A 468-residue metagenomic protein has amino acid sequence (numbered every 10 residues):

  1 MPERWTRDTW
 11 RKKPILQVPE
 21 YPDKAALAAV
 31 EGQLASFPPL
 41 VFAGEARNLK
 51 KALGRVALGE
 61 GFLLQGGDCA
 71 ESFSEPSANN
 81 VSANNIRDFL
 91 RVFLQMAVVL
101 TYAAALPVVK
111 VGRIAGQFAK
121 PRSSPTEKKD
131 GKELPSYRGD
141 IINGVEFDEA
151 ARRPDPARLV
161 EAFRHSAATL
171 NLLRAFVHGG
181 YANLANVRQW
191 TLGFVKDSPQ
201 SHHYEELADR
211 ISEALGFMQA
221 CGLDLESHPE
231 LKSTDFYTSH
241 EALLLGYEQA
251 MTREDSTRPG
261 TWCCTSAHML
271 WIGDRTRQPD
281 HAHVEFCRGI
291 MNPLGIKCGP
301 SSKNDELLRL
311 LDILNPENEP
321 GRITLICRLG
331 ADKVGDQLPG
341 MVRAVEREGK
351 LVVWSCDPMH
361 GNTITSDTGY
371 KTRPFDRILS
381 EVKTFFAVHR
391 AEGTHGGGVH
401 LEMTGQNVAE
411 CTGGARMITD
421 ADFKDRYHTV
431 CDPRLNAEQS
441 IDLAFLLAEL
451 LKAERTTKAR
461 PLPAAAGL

Functional and structural regions predicted by a protein language model:
M1-L64: N-terminal basic/disordered segments at the start of proteins
Q33-S36, A43, V56-V92: N-terminal ordered "arm"
A52-V56, V99-T101, F286-C287, V388-E392: A general structural signal for short secondary-structure junctions and capping/turn motifs
L58-E60, A105, N292, K350: Residues at beta-strand starts and edge strands
L64-C69, V111-I114, C356-M359, E402-T404: Short loop/turn segments at strand-loop or loop-helix junctions that form parts of catalytic or ligand-binding pockets
G66, D312, R343-V345: Short beta-strand elements
A70, S77-G330, R373, E381 (+2 more regions): Active-site-facing alpha/beta catalytic cores
P316, R322-W354, H360-A409, A466: Non-transmembrane, aqueous-exposed alpha-helical and coiled segments at domain scale
